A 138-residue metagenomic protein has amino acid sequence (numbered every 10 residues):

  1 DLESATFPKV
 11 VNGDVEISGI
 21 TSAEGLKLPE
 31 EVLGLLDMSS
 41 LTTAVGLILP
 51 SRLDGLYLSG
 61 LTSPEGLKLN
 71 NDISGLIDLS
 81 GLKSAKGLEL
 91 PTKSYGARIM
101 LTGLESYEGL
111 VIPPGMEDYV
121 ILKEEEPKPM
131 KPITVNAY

Functional and structural regions predicted by a protein language model:
D1, T134-Y138: Terminal non-domain segments
D1-L2, N12-S22, L28-T43, I48-S63 (+3 more regions): Concave beta-strand-loop units of leucine-rich repeat
